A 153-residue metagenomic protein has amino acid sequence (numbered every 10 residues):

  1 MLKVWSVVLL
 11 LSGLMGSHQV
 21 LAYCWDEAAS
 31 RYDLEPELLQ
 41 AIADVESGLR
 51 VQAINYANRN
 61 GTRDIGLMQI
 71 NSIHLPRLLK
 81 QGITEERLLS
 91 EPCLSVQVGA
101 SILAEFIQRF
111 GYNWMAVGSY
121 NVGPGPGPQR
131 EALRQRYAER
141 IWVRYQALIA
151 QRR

Functional and structural regions predicted by a protein language model:
V4-L14: Sec-dependent N-terminal signal peptides
V20-R153: Catalytic glycan-binding domains that act on GlcNAc-containing polysaccharides
